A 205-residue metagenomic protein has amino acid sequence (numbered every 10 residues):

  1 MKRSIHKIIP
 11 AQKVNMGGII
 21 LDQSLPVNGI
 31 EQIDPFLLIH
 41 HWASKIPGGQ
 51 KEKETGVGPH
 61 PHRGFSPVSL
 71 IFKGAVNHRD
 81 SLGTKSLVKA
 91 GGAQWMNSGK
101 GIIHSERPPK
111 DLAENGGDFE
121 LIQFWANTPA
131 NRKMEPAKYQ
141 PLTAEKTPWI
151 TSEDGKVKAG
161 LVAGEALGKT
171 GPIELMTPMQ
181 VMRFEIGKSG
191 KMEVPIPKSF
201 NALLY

Functional and structural regions predicted by a protein language model:
M1-I9: Short, Gly/Pro- and small/polar-rich lid/capping loops
V14-S69, P148, S152-E193: A short glycine-rich, His/Asp/Glu-containing loop-to-beta-strand
E54, S69-A90, I102-S105, P197 (+1 more regions): A short beta-strand-loop-beta hairpin characteristic of the jelly-roll/cupin
P61-V76, L121, W125-P129, V181-G187 (+1 more regions): Short, conserved beta-strand element in jelly-roll/cupin
G91, G99, G187-K191, S199: Tight coil/turn sites that cap or link beta-strands
G99-R132: Ligand-binding loop in jelly-roll beta-barrel domains
T128-A159: Long amphipathic alpha-helical segments that form oligomerization/scaffold cores
